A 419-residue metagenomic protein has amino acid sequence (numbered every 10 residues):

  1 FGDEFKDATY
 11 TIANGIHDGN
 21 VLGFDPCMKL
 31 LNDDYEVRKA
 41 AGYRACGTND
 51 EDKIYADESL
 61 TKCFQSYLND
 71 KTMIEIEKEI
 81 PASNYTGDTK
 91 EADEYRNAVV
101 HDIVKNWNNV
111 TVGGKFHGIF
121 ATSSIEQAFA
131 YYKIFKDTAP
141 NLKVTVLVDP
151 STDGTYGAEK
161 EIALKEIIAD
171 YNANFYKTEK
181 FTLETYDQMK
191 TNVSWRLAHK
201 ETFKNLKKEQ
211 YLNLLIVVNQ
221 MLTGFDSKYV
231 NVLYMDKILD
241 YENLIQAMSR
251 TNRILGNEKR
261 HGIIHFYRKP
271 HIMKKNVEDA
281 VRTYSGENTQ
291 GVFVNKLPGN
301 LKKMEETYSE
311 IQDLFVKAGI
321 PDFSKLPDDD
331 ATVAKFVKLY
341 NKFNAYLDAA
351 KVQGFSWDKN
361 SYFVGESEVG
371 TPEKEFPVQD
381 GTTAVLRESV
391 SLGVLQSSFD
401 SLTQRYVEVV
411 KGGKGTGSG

Functional and structural regions predicted by a protein language model:
F1-K115, Y131-N141: Interdomain helical connector at the RecA1-RecA2 junction of SF1/SF2 helicase-like NTPases
N20, K115, P140-V144, Y211-N213 (+2 more regions): Loop/turn elements at helix/coil->beta-strand transitions in domains of secreted/extracellular proteins
K62, L255-S367, T371-P372: Long, hydrophobic alpha-helical segments
V110-H117, D226-V232: Short, surface-exposed connector motifs at secondary-structure boundaries
F116-S124: Conserved RecA-like ASCE P-loop NTPase motor core of nucleic-acid helicases/translocases
S124-G154, V218: Conserved helicase motor "Helicase C" RecA-like lobe of SF1/SF2 P-loop NTPases
P150-P298: Conserved RecA-like P-loop NTPase helicase motor core
S401-G419: C-terminal accessory/interaction regions of large nucleic acid-associated machines
